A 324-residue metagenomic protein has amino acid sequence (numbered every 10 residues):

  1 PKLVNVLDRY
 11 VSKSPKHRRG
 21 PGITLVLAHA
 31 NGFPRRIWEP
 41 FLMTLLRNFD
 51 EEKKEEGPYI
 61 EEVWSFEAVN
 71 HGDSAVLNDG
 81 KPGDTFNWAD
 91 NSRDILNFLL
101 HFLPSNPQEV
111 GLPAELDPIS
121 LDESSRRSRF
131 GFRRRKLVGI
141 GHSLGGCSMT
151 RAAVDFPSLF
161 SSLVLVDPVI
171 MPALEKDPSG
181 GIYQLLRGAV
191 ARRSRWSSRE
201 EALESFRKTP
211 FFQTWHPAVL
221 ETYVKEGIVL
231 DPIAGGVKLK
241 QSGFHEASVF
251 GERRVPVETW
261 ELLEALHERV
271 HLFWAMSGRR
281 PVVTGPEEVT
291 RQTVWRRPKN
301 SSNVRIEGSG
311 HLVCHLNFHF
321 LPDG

Functional and structural regions predicted by a protein language model:
K2-K16: A short loop-to-beta-strand scaffold at the N-terminal edge of the catalytic core in hydrolase folds
S14-P15, G20-L77: Conserved HGGG/HGGXW glycine-rich cap/lid loop of the alpha/beta-hydrolase fold
L27-A30, H142-S143, A275: Glycine-rich His-Gly loop
Y59-W64, A68-I140: Active-site loop/oxyanion-hole signature of alpha/beta-hydrolase fold enzymes
S120-L121, S125-P178: Conserved hydrolase catalytic core segment
R193-F250: Conserved alpha/beta-hydrolase catalytic His-Asp/Glu region
K225-S302: Conserved serine/cysteine hydrolase catalytic core
N303-H319: Catalytic histidine-centered segment of alpha/beta-hydrolase-like enzymes
